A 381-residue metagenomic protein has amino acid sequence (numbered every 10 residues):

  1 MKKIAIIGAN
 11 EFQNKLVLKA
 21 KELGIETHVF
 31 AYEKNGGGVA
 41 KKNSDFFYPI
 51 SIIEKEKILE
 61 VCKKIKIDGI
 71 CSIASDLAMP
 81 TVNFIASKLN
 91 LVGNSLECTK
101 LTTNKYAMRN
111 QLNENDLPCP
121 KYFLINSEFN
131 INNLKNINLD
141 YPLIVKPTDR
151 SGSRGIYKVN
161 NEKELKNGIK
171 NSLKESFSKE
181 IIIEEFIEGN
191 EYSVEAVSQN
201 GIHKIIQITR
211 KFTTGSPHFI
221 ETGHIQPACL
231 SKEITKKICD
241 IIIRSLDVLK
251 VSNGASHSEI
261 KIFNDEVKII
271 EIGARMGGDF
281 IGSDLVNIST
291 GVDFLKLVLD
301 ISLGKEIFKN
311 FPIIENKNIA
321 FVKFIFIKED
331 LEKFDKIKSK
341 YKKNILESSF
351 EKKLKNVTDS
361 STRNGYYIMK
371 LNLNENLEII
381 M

Functional and structural regions predicted by a protein language model:
M1-E97, E306-F308, K353, K370-M381: ATP-binding N-terminal substructure of ATP-dependent carboxylate-amine bond-forming enzymes
K41-K42, L117-P118, D149-R154, K317 (+1 more regions): Short glycine-enriched loop/turn motifs at secondary-structure junctions
S95-Y106: A short, structured active-site edge motif that brings together acidic residues
N104-I182, E188, N200, A228-D240 (+1 more regions): Active-site nucleotide/adenylate-binding loops and adjacent lid/helix of ATP-dependent enzymes
E114, L297-M381: Peripheral (often C-terminal) accessory segments that flank ATP-dependent C-N-forming ligase machineries
S153, G273-S289, F350: Glycine-rich phosphate/pyrophosphate-binding beta-alpha loops
Y157, E185, N287, G365-L371: Short, well-ordered beta-strand elements within core beta-sheets of diverse protein domains
S172-E180, E185-A228, K236-I269, G273-G282 (+2 more regions): Phosphate-binding core of ATP-grasp and ATP-grasp-like enzymes
